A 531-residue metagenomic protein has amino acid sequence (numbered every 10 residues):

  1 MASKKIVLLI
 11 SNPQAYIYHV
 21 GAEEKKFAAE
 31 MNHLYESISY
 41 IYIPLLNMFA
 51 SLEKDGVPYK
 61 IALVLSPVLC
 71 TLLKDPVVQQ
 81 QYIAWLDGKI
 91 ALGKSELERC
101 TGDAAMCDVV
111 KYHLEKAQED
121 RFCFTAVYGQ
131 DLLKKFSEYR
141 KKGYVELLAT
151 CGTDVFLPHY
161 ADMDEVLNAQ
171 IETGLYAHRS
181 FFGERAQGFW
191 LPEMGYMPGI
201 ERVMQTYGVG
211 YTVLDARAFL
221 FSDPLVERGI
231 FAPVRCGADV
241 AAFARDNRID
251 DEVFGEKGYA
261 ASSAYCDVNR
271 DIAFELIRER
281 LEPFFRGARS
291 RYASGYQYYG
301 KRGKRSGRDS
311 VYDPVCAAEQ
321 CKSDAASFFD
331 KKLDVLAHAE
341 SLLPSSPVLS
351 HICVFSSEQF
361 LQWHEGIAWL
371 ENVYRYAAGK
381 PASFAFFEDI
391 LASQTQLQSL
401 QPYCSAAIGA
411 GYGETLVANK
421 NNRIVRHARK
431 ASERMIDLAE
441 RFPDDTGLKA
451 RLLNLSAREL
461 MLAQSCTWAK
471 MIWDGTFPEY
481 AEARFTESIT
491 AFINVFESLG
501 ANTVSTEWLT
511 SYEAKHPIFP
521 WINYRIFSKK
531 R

Functional and structural regions predicted by a protein language model:
A2-P58, L65-A105, R228-R531: Active-site and substrate-binding clefts of carbohydrate-active enzymes
A50-P58, Y128-A149, N168, R179-F182 (+1 more regions): Acidic (Asp/Glu)-rich catalytic clusters
V64-L69, C151-T153, G188-M197, F387-A392: Short, solvent-exposed turn/loop segments enriched in Gly/Ser/Thr/Pro and often Arg
V77, Q81-E138, L147-V155, H159-A161: Active-site-proximal, glycine-rich beta->alpha crossover segments in alpha/beta enzymes that shape flexible
F156, V209-S222, S383-F386: His/Asp/Glu-enriched short active-site or ligand-binding loop at hydrolase and phosphoryl-transfer sites
D164-L191, L333-V354: CE4/NodB-like, metal-dependent polysaccharide N-deacetylase domain that modifies extracellular/periplasmic N-acetylated
A186-Y196, S356-F360, F477: Conserved short loop/turn motifs at secondary-structure junctions
G195, I200-G210, L225-E227: Hydrophobic, small-residue-rich alpha-helical packing segments that form membrane-like cores
